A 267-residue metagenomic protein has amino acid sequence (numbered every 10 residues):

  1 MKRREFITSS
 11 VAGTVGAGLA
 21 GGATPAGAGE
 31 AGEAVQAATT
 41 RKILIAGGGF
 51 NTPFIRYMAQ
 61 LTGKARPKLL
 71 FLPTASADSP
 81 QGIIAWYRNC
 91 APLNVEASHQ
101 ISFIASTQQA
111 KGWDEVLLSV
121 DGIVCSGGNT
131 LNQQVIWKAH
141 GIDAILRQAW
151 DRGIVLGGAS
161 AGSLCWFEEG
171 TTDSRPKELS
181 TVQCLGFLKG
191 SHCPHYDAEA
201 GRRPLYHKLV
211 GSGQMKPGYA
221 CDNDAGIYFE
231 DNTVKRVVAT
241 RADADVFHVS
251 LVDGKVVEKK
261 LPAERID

Functional and structural regions predicted by a protein language model:
E5-G27: N-terminal export signals
G32-R66, P80-P92, G122, G170-T172 (+1 more regions): C-terminal and late-domain segments of enzyme folds
I45, H99-Q100, V124-C125, L156-A159 (+1 more regions): General beta-strand structural signal in soluble alpha/beta enzymes
G47-G49, Q100-I104, N132-I136, Y196-D197: Short, flexible loop segments at the rims of nucleotide/cofactor-binding pockets, characterized by
L70-T74: Short internal beta-strands
S76-N132: Portal/gating segments that form or line small-molecule/metal binding sites
C125-R203: Class I SAM-dependent methyltransferase SAM-binding "motif I" and its flanking Rossmann-like core
